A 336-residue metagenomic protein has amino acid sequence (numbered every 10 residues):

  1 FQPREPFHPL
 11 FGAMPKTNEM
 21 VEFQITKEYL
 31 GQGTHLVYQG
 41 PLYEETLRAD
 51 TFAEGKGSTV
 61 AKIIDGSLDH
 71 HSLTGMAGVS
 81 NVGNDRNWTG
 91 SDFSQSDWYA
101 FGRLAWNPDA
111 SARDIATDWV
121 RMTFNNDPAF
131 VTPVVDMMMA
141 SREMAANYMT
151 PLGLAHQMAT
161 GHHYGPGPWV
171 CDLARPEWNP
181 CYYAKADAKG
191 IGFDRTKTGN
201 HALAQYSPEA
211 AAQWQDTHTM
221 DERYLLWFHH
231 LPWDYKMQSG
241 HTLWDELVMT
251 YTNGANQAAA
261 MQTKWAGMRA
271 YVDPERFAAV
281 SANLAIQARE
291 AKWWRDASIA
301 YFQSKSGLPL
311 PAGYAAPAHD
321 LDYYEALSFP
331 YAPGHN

Functional and structural regions predicted by a protein language model:
F1-T117, T123-D127, M149, P168-V170 (+1 more regions): Catalytic-core regions of glycoside hydrolase
W119-V120, S141: Conserved, mostly hydrophobic/aromatic
A129-A145: Short linear, low-complexity motifs centered on an aromatic residue
P133, M149, G161, G165-G167 (+1 more regions): Extended non-globular C-terminal regions
N147-Y148, L154: Asparagine-biased alpha-helical interface segments
P151-L152, D273: Surface-exposed helix-capping loop/turn segments at secondary-structure junctions
M158: Residue-level "edge-of-site" marker
C171-N336: C-terminal amphipathic alpha-helical interaction region
